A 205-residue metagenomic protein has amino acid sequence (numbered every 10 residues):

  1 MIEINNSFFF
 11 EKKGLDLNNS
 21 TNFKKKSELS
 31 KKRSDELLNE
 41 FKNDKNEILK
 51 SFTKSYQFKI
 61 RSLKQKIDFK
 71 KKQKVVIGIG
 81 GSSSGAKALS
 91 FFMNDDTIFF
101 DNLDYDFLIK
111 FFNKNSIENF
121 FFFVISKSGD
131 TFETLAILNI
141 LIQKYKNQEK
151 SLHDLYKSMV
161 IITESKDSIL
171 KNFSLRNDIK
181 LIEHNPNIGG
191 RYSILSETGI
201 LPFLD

Functional and structural regions predicted by a protein language model:
M1-K64: Extended, charge-enriched "interface" segments that sit outside catalytic cores
K66-D205: Glycine-rich phosphate-binding loops that contact phosphosugars or nucleotide phosphates
